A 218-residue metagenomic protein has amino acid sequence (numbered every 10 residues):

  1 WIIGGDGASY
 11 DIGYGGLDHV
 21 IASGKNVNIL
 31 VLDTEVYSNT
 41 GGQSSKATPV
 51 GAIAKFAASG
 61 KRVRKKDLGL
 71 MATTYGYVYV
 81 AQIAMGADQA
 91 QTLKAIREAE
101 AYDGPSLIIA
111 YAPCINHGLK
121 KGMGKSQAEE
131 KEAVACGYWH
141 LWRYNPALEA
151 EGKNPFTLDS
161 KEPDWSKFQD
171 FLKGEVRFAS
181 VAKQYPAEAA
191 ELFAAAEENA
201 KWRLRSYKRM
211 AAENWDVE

Functional and structural regions predicted by a protein language model:
W1, D11-V27, L32-E162: Glycine-rich ThDP/TPP pyrophosphate-binding loop and its adjacent helix/strand module within ThDP-dependent enzymes
G5-G7: Active-site metal-binding loops of divalent metal-dependent hydrolases
A112-E218: Flexible, low-complexity linker and terminal segments
